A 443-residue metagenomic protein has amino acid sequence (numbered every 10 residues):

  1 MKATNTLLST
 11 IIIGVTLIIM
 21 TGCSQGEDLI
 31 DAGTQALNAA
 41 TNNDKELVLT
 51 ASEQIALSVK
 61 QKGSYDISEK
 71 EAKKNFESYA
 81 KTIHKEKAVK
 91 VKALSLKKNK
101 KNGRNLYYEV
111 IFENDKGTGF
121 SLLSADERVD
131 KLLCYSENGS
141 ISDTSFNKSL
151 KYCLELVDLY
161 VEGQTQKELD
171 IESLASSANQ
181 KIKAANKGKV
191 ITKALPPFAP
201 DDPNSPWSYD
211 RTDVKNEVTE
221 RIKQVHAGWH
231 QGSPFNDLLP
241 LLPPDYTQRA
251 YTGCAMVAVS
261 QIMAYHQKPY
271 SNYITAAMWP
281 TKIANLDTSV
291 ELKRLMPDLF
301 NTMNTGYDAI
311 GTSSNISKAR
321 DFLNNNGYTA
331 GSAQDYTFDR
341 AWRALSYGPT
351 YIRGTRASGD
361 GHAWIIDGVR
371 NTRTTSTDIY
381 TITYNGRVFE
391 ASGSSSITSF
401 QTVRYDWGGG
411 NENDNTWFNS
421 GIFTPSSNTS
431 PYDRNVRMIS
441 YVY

Functional and structural regions predicted by a protein language model:
A3-L7, I13-L47, A51-S52: Bacterial Sec-dependent N-terminal signal peptides
C23, Y441-Y443: Short, solvent-exposed mixed-charge patches
S24-D28, I141, K148-T312: Active-site-adjacent structural segments surrounding the nucleophilic cysteine of cysteine proteases and isopeptidases
N38, D44-L106, I111, P280-N415 (+1 more regions): Conserved active-site-adjacent core of cysteine acyl-enzyme catalytic domains
S78-I83, D126, V257-P269, F322-N326: Structured segments of extracytoplasmic/periplasmic soluble domains in secreted or envelope-associated proteins
G117-F120, G361-A363: Short, mixed charged/polar active-site loops that provide acid/base catalysis or chelate metal/phosphate cofactors
F120-L174, G410-N411, W417-I422: A short, surface-exposed interaction/processing loop segment used at functional sites
S121-D126, L133-S136, Y265-T275, D378: Short, solvent-exposed loop/turn and secondary-structure capping segments
